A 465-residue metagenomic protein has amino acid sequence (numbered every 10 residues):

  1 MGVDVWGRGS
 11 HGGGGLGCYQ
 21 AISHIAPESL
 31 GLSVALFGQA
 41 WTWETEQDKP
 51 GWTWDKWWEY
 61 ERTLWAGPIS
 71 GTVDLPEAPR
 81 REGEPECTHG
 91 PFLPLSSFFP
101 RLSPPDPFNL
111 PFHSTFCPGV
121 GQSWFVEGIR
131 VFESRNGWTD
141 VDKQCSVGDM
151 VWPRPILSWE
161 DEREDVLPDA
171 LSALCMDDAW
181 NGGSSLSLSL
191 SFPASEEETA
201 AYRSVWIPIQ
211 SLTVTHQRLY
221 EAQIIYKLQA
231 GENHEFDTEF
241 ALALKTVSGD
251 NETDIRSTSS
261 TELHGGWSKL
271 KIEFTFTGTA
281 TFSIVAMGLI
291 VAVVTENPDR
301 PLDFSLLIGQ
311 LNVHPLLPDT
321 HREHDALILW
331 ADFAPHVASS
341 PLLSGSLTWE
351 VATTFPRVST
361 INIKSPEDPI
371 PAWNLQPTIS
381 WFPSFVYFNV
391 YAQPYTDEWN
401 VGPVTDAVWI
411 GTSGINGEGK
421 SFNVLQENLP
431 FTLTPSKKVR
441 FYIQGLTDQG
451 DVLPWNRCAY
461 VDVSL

Functional and structural regions predicted by a protein language model:
V3-P168: Substrate-binding cleft of secreted/luminal carbohydrate-active enzymes
D169-S204: Short carbohydrate-recognition loop motifs
V205-F240, L270-F274, L311: Extra-cytoplasmic beta-strand recognition segments
I224, K269-L311: Extracellular beta-strand ligand-recognition surfaces/modules
G249-F282: Extracellular carbohydrate recognition and processing domains and analogous Trp-centered ligand-binding platforms
A292-A338: Extracellular polysaccharide-targeting segments
W330-F333, S340-F385: Conserved aromatic anchor
V390-P394, G419-L465: Beta-strand-rich modules
